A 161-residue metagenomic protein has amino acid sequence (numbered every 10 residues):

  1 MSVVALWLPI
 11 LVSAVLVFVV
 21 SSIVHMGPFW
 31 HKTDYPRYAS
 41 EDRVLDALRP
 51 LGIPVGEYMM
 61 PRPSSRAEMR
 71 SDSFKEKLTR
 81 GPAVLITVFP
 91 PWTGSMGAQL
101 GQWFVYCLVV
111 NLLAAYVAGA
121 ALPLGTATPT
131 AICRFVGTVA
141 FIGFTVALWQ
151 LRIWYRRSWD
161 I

Functional and structural regions predicted by a protein language model:
M1-I161: Juxtamembrane/disordered regions of integral membrane proteins
